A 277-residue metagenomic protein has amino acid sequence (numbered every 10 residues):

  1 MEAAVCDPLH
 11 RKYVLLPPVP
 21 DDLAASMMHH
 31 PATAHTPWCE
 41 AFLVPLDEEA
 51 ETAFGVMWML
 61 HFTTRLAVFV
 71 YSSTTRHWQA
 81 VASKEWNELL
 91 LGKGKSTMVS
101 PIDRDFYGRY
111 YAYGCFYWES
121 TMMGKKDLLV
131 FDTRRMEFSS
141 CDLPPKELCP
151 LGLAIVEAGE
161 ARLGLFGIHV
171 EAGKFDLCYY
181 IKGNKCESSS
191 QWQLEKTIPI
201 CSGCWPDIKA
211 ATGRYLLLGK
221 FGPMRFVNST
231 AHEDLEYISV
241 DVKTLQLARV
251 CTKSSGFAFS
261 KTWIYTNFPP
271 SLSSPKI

Functional and structural regions predicted by a protein language model:
M1-R162, H169-D176, E187, T266: A sequence/structural signal of beta-propeller blade repeats
E2, D47-E48, S73, Y107-G108 (+1 more regions): C-terminal closing repeat unit and adjoining cap/tail of repeat-based domains
